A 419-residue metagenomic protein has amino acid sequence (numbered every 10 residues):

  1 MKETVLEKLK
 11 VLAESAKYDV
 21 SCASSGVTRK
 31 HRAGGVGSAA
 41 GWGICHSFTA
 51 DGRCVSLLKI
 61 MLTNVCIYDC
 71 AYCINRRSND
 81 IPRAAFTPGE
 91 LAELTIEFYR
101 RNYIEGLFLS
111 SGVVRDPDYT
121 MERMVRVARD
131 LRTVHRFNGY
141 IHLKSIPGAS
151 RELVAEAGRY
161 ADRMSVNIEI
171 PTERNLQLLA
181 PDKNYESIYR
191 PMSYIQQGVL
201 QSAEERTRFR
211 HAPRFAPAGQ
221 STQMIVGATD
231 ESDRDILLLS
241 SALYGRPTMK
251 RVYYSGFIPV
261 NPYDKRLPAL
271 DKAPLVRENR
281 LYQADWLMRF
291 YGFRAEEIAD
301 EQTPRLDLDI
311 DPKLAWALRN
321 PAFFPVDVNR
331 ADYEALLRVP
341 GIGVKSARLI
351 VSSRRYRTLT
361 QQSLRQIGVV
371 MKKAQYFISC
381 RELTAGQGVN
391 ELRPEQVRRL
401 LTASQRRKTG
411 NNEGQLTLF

Functional and structural regions predicted by a protein language model:
M1-V65, V370, G386-G410, L416-F419: Flexible, acidic/Gly-rich N-terminal and inter-domain linker regions that tether and position cofactor-handling modules
L57, C70, L109, V166 (+3 more regions): Conserved, mostly hydrophobic/aromatic
I60-G89: Canonical Radical SAM [4Fe-4S] cluster-binding loop centered on the CxxxCxxC motif and its immediate flanking residues
A92, I96-E97, R115-I298: Conserved AdoMet/S-adenosylmethionine-binding subsite of the radical SAM
I96-S110, A284: Short Fe-S-cluster ligation motifs
R305-A335, Q361-F419: C-terminal extensions
S353-R354: Residue-level signature of tetratricopeptide-repeat
